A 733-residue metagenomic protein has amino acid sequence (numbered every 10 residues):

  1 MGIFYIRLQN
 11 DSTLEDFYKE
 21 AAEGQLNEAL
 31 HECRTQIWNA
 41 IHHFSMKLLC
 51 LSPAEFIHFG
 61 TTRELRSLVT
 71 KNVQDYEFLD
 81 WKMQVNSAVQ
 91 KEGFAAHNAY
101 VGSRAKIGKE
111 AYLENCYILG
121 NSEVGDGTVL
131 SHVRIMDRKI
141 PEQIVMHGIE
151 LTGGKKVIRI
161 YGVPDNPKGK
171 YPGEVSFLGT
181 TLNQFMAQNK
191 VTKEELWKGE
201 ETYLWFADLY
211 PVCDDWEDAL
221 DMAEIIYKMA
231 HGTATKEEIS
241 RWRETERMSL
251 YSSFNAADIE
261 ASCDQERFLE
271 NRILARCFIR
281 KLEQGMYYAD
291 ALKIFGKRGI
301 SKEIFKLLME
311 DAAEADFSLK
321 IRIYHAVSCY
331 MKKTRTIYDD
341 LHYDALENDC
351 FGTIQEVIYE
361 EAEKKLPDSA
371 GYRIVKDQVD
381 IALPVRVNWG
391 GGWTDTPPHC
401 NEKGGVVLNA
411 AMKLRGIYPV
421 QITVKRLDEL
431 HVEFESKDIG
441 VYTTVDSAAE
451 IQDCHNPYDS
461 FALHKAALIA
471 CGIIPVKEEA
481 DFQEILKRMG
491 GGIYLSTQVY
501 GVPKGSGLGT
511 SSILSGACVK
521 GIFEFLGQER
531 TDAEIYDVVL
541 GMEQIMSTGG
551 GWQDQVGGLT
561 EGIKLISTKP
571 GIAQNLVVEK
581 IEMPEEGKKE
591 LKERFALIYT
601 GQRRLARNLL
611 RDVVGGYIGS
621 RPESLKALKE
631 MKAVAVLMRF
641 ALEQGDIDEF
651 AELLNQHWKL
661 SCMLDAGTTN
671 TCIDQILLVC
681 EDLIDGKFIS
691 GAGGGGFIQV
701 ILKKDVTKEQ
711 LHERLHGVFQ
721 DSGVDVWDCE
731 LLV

Functional and structural regions predicted by a protein language model:
M1-T336, L341: Left-handed beta-helix
L49-L51, F688-G691: Short beta-strand
T61, S511, G691: Short, conserved phosphate/pyrophosphate- and ester-handling motifs at nucleotide-, phospho-/glycolipid
H231-K487, Q528, D537-T548, Q555-I689 (+1 more regions): C-terminal nucleotide
V445-Q452, I493-K504: Glycine/charged-rich beta-loop-alpha catalytic/anionic-binding loops adjacent to active sites
V502-S506, I684-K687: Short pre-catalytic strand/loop immediately N-terminal to key active-site residues, enriched for Gly-Thr
S506-Q528: DPxDG-like acidic metal-binding loop motif
G693-G695: Glycine-rich nucleotide-binding loop
